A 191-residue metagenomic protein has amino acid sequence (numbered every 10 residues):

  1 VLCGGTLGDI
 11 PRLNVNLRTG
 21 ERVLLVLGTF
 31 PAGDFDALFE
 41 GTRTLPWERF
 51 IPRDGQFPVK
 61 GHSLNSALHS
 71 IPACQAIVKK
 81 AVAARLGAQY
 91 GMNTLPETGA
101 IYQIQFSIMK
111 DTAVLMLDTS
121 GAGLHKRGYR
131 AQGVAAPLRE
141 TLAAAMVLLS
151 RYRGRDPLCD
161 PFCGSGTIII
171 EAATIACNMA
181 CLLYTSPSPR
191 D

Functional and structural regions predicted by a protein language model:
V1-A100: Non-catalytic nucleic-acid substrate-recognition regions in nucleic-acid-modifying enzymes
G5-L7, G61, I108-K110, L117-T119: Flexible glycine-/small-residue-rich
Q103-S107: Short, surface-exposed charged micro-motifs
A113-R153: S-adenosyl-L-methionine
D156-F162: Conserved class I S-adenosyl-L-methionine
G166, I170, C177: Glycine-rich SAM-binding Motif I of class I
I175-C181: Conserved S-adenosyl-L-methionine
Y184-D191: Conserved small/polar residues in nucleotide/adenosyl-binding loops
